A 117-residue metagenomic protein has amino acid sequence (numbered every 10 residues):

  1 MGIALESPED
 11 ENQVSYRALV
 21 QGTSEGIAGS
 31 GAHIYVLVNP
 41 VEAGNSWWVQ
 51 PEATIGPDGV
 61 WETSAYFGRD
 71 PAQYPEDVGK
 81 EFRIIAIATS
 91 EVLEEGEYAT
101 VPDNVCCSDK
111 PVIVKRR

Functional and structural regions predicted by a protein language model:
M1-R117: Ser/Thr-rich low-complexity repeats and stalk/linker segments
